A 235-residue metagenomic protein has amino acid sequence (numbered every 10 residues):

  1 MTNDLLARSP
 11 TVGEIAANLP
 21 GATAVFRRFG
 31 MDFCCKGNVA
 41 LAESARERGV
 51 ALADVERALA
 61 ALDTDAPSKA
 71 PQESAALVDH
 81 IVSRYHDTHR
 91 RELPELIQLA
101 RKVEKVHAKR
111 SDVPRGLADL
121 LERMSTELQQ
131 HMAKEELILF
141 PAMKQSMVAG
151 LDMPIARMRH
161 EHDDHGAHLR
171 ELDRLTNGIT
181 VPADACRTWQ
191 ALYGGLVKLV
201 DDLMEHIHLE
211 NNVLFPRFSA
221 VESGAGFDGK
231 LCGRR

Functional and structural regions predicted by a protein language model:
M1-R235: Small-residue-biased structural context
